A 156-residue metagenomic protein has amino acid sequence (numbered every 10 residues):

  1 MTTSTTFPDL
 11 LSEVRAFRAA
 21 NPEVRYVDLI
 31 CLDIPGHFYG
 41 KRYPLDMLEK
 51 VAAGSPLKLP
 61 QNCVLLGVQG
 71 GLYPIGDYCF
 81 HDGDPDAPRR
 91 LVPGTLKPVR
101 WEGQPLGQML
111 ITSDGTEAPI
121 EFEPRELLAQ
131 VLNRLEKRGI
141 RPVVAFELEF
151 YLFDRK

Functional and structural regions predicted by a protein language model:
M1-K156: ATP/Mg2+-dependent ligation/transfer catalytic cores
